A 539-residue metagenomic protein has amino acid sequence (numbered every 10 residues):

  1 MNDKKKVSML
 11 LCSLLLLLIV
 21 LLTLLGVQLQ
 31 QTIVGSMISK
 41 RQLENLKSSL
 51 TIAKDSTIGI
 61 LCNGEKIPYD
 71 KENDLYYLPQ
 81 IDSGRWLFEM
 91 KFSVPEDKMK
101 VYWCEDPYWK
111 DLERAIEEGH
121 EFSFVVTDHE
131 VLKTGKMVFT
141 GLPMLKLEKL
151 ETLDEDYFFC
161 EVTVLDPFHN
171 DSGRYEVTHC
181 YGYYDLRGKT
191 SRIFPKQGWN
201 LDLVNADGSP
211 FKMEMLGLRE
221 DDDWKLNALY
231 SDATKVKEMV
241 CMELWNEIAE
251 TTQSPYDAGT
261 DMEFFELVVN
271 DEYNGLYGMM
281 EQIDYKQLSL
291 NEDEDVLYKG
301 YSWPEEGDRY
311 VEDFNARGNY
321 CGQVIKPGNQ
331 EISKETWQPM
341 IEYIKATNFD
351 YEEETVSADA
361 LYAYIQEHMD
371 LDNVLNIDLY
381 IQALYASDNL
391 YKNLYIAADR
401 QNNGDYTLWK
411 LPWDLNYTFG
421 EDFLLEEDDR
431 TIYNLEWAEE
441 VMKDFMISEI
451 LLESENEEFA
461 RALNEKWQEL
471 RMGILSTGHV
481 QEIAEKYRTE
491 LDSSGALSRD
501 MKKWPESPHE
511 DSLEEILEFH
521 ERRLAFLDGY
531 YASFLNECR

Functional and structural regions predicted by a protein language model:
M1-L18, L25-Q28: N-terminal Sec-pathway targeting helices
Q30-E117, T127-G135: Predominantly extracytoplasmic/ectodomain segments of secreted and cell-surface proteins
P79-E96, I116, E130-V236, V240: Conserved NTP-binding catalytic cores of kinases and kinase-like/nucleotidyltransferase enzymes across multiple kinase
K98-V101, I248-F264, A386: Short, well-structured beta-strand/strand-turn elements
E118-F122: Exposed beta-strand face motif in extracellular beta-rich ectodomains
F194, N329-Y391, A397-D399, D405-P412 (+1 more regions): Middle-to-C-terminal accessory/interaction subdomains
D207-G208, R219-Y230, A258, E272-L379 (+1 more regions): Internal "kinase-insert"/substrate-recognition segments embedded within catalytic cores of ATP-dependent enzymes
D232-P255: A conserved alpha-helical element in kinase catalytic cores
